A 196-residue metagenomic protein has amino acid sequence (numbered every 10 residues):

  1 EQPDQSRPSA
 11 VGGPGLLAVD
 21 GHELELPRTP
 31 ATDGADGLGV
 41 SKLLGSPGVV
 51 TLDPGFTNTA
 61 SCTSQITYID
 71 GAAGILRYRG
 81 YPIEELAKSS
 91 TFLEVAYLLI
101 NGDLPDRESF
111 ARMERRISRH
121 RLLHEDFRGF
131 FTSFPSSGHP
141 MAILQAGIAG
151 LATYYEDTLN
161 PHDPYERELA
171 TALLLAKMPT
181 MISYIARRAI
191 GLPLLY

Functional and structural regions predicted by a protein language model:
Q2, R7-Y196: Hydrophobic alpha-helical bundle cores within soluble ligand-binding/oligomerization subdomains
